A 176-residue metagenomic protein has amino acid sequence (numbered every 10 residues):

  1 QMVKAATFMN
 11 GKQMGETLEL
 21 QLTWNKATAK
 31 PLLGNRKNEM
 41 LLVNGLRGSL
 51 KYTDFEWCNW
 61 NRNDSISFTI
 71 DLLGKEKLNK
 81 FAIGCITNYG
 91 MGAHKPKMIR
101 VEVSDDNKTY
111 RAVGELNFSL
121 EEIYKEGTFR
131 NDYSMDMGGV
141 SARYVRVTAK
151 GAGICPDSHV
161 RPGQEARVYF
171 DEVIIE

Functional and structural regions predicted by a protein language model:
Q1-S67, I86: Short, compositionally stereotyped local motifs that mark structural "simplifiers"
N35-E39, E115-N117, P162-Q164: Short intrinsically disordered coil segments
L50-G114, F129-E176: Aromatic, loop-rich ligand-recognition surfaces of beta-strand-rich domains
A112-I123: Solvent-exposed serine/threonine-rich low-complexity stretches and specific carbohydrate-binding patches
Y124-T128: Short glycine-/Asp-/Thr-/Trp-enriched loop segments that recur within the blades of beta-propeller repeat domains
